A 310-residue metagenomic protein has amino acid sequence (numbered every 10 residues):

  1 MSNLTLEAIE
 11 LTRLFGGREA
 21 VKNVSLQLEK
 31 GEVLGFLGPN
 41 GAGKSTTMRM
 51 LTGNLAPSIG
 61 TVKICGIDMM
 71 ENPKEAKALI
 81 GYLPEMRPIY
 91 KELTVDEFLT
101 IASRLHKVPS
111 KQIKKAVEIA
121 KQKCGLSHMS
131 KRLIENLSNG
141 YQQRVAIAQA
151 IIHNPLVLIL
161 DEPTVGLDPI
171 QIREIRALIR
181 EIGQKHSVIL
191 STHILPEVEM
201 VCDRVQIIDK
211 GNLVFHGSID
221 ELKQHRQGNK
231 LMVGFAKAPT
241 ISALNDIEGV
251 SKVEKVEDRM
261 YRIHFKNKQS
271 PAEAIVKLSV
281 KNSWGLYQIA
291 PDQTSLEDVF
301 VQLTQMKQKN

Functional and structural regions predicted by a protein language model:
M1-L4, Q308-N310: Short, Lys/Arg-enriched, disordered terminal segments
N3-A8, R13-D209, F215: ABC transporter nucleotide-binding domains
N72, K91, L126, A236 (+2 more regions): Residue-level signature of the cytosolic catalytic core of signaling kinases
G125, G249-E254, G285-A290: A short linear hydrophobic-aromatic micro-motif
E174-K266: ABC transporter nucleotide-binding domain
K266-N310: C-terminal coupling/interaction segments
